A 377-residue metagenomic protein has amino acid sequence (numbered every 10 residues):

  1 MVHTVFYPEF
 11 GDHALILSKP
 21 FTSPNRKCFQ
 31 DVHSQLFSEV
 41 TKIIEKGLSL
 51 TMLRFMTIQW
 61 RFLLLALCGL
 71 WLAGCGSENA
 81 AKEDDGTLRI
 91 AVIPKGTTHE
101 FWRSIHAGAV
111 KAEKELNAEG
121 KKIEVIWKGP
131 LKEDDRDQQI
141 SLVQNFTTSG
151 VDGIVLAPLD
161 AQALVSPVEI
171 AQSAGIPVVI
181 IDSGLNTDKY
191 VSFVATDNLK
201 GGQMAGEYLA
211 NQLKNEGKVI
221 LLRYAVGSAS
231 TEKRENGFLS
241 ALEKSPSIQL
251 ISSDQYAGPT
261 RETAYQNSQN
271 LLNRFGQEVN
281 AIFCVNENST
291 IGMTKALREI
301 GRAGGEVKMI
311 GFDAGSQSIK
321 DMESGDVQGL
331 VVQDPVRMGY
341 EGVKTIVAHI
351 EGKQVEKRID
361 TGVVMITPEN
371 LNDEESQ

Functional and structural regions predicted by a protein language model:
M1-F6, F10-I16, P20-R89, T147 (+1 more regions): Short, low-complexity disordered leader/linker segments with a strong preference for bacterial N-terminal type II
C75-Q377: A residue-level marker of the well-folded mature domains of exported/periplasmic proteins
